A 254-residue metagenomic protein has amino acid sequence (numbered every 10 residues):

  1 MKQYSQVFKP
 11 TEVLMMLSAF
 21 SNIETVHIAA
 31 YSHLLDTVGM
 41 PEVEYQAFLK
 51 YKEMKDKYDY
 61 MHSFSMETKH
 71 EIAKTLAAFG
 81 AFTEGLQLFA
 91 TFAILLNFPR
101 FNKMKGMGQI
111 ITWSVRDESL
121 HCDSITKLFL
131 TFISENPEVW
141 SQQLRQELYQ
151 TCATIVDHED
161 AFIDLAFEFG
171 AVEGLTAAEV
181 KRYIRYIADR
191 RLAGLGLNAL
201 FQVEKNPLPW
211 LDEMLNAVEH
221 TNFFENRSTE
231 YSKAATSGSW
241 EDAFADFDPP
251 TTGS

Functional and structural regions predicted by a protein language model:
M1-S254: Non-heme di-metal
